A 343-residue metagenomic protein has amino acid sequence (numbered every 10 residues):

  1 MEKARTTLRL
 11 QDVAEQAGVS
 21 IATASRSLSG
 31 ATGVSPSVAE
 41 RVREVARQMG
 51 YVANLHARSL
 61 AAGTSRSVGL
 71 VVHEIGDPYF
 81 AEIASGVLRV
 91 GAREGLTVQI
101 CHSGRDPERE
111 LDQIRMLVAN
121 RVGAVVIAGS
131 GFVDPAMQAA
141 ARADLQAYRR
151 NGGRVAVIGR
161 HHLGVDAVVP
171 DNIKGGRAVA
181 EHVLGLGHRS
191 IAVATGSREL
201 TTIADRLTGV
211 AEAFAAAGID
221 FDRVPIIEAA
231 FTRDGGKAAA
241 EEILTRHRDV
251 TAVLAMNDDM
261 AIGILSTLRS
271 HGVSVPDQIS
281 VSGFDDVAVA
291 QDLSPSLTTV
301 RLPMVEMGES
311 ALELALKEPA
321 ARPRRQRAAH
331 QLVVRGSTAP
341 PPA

Functional and structural regions predicted by a protein language model:
M1-R5, R66-E181, G185: Alpha-helical recognition/docking segments in bacterial nutrient-uptake and carbohydrate-utilization systems
M1-R66, L207, P342-A343: N-terminal helix-turn-helix DNA-binding module of bacterial transcription factors
D12, G18, L28, G50 (+8 more regions): Conserved functional loop/turn residues at catalytic and ligand-binding sites
S20, G123, H188-S190, T251: Short acidic/polar active-site loop segments enriched in Thr and Asp
H73-E82, I100-R109, G131-A136, A167-A178 (+5 more regions): Hinge/beta->alpha junction and helix N-cap segments in small-molecule ligand-binding domains
R189-S190, F221-P225, S274-S280: Short acidic capping loops at alpha-helix termini that bridge into adjacent secondary structure
E241, T245-A343: Flexible loop/turn connectors
